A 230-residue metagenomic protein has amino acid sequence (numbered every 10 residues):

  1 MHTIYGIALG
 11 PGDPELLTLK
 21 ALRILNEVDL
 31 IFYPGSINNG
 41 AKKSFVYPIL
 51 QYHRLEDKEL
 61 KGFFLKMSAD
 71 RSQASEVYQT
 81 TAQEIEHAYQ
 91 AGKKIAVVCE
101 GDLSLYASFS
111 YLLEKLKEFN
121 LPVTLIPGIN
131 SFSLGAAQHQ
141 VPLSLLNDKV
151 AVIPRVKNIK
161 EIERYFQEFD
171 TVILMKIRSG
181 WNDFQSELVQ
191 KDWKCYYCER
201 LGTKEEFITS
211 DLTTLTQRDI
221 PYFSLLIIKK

Functional and structural regions predicted by a protein language model:
M1-P14, L19-L22, N26-L121, T209-T216 (+2 more regions): Class I S-adenosyl-L-methionine
I4, P34, F166-K230: A contiguous loop/helix-start segment that scaffolds small-molecule binding in enzyme catalytic cores
R23-I24, Y89, V97, P142-L146 (+3 more regions): Solvent-exposed alpha-helices and their adjacent loops that cap or buttress functional pockets in soluble metabolic
Y33, K61-F64, L125, L145 (+4 more regions): Structural signal for conserved beta-strand scaffold positions within catalytic alpha/beta enzyme cores
N38-G40, N130-S133, T203-E205: Short gly/pro/ser/thr-enriched loop/turn and capping motifs at secondary-structure boundaries
K66-R71, N158-K160, T203-E206: A short acidic, often aromatic-flanked loop/helix-cap motif at beta-alpha or helix-coil junctions that lines enzyme
E84-E86, K157-Y165, I177-D183: A short, acidic, amphipathic alpha-helical segment used as a generic capping/interface helix at domain edges
S104-Y165, Q217: Class I SAM-dependent methyltransferase SAM-binding "motif I" and its flanking Rossmann-like core
